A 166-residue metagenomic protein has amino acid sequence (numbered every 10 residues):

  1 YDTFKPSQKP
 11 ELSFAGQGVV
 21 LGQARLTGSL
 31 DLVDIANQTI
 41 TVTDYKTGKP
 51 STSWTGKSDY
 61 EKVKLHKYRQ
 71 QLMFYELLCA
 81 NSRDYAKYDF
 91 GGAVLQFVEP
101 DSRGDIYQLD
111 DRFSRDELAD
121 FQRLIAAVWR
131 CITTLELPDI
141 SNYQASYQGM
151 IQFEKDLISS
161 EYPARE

Functional and structural regions predicted by a protein language model:
Y1-E166: RecB-family 4Fe-4S metal-dependent nuclease core
